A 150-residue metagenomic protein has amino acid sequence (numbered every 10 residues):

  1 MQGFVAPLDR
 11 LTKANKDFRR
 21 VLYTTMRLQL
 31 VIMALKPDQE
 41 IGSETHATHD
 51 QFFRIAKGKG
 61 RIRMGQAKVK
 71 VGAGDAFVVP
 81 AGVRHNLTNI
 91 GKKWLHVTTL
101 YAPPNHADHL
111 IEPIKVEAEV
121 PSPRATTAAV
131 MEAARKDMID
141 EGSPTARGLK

Functional and structural regions predicted by a protein language model:
M1-Q29, G42, E112-K150: A short, N-terminal "cap"/entry segment at the start of jelly-roll beta-barrel domains of the cupin/DSBH fold
R20-T24, M33, I41-H46, T88-I90: Short histidine-centered beta-strand/loop micro-motifs that create catalytic or ligand/metal-coordination sites
A34-K36, T45-I62, L100-A102: Short, conserved beta-strand element in jelly-roll/cupin
S43, I62-R63, V79, H85-G91: Short beta-strand His + acidic residue motifs that chelate non-heme Fe in jelly-roll/DSBH and cupin folds
F52, K59-R61, K68, R84 (+1 more regions): Structural motif
Q66-A81: Short acidic-glycine-tyrosine-enriched beta hairpin
G82-V83, A102: Short, surface-exposed secondary-structure boundary micro-motifs
K93-D108: A short hydrophobic beta-strand segment most commonly corresponding to one strand of the jelly-roll/cupin
